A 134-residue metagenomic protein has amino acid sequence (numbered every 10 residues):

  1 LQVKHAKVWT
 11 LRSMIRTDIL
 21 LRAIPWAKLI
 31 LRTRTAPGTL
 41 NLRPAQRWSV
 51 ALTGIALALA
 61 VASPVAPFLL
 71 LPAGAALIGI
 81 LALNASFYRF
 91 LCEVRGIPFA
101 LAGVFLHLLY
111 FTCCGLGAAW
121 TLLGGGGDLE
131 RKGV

Functional and structural regions predicted by a protein language model:
L1, R22-P25, L29, Q46-R47 (+3 more regions): Generic hydrophobic/packing signal
L1-G38: Catalytic donor/gating beta->alpha subdomain of glycosyltransferases that bind UDP-sugars
H5-A6, G38-L42, A100-L101, R131-K132: Short, hydrophobic secondary-structure boundary micro-motifs
T10, L42-R43, G96: Helix N-terminus capping/helix-initiation residues
I15, A36-G54: A loop-to-helix transmembrane entry motif
V50-G126: Membrane-embedded multi-pass helical conduit in multi-pass membrane proteins, especially envelope-biosynthetic
G126-V134: Short linear elements at protein peripheries
